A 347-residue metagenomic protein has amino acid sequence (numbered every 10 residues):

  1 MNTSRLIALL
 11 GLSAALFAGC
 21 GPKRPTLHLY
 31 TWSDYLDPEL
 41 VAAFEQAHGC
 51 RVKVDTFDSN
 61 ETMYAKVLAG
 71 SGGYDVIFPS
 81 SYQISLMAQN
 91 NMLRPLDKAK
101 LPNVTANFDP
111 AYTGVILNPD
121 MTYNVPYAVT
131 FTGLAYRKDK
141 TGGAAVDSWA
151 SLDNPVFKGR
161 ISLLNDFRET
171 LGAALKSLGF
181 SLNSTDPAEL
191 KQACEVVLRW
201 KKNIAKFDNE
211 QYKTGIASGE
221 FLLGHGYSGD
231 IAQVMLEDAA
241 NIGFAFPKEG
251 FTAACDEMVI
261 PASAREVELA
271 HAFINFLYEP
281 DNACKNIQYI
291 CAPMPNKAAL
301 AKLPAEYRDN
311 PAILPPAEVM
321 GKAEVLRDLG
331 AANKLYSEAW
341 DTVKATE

Functional and structural regions predicted by a protein language model:
C20-M87: Early extracytoplasmic/lumenal segment of secretory-pathway proteins
G73, F78-E220: Extracytoplasmic ligand-binding site segments that recognize negatively charged/polar headgroups
Q83-L86, L223-N241: A ligand-binding cleft/hinge motif common to bilobed small-molecule-binding domains
A88-L96, N118-T122, V234-F246, A305-P311: Ligand-binding "clamshell"
G133-K140, S177, A254-E266, I274 (+1 more regions): A bilobed periplasmic-binding-protein/Venus flytrap-type ligand-binding module shared by bacterial periplasmic
L190-R199, A205, D238-A262: Periplasmic-binding protein-like
P261-M320: Mature extracytoplasmic/periplasmic domains
A317-E347: Conserved C-terminal helix/tail region of periplasmic/extracytoplasmic solute-binding proteins
